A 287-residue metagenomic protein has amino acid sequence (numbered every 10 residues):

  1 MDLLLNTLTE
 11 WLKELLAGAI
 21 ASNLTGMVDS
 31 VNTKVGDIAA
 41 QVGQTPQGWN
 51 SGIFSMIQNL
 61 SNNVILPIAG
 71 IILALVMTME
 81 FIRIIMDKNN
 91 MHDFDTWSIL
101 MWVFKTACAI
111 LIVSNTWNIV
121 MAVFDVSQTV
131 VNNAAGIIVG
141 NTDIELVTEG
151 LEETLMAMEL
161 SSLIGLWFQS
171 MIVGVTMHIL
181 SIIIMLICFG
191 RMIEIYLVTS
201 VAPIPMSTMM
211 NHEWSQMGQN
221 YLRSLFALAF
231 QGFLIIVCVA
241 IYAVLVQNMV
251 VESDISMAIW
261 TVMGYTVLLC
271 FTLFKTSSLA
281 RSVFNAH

Functional and structural regions predicted by a protein language model:
M1-I72, K88-W97, A107-T176, S215 (+3 more regions): Gly/Ser-rich, low-complexity
G52, L73-I84, I99-W102: A short glycine/small-residue-enriched secondary-structure motif
L60-I68, V103, A107, I182 (+4 more regions): Loop-to-transmembrane-helix entry motif
I71, L75, M79, I110 (+3 more regions): Hydrophobic alpha-helical transmembrane segments in multi-pass membrane proteins
A74, T78-F81, Y196, T276 (+1 more regions): Amphipathic, non-membrane alpha-helical segments that mediate helix-helix packing for oligomeric assemblies
F81-F94, S181-M185, H212-W214: Membrane-water interface regions at transmembrane-helix termini and the short interhelical loops of multi-pass membrane
I164-S215, F233, V237-A243: Hydrophobic alpha-helical transmembrane segments of integral membrane proteins
